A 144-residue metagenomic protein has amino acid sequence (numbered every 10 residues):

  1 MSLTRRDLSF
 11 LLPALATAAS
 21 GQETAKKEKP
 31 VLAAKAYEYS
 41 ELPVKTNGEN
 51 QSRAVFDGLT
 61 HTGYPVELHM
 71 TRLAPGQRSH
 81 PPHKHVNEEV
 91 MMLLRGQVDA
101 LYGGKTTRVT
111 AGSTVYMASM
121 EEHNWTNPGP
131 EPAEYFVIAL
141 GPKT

Functional and structural regions predicted by a protein language model:
L3-D7, L11-P65: A short, N-terminal "cap"/entry segment at the start of jelly-roll beta-barrel domains of the cupin/DSBH fold
V66-H69, T114: Aromatic/pi-system hotspot detector in well-structured domains
H69-K84: Conserved short histidine dyad/triad with adjacent acidic residue
R78-H80, D99, V115, S119-W125: Histidine-centered metal-chelating micro-motifs
V86-E88, M92-V98: Glycine- and acidic-residue-biased ligand/ion/polar-headgroup-sensing regions
K105-S119: Short acidic-glycine-tyrosine-enriched beta hairpin
S119-T144: Ligand-binding loop in jelly-roll beta-barrel domains
